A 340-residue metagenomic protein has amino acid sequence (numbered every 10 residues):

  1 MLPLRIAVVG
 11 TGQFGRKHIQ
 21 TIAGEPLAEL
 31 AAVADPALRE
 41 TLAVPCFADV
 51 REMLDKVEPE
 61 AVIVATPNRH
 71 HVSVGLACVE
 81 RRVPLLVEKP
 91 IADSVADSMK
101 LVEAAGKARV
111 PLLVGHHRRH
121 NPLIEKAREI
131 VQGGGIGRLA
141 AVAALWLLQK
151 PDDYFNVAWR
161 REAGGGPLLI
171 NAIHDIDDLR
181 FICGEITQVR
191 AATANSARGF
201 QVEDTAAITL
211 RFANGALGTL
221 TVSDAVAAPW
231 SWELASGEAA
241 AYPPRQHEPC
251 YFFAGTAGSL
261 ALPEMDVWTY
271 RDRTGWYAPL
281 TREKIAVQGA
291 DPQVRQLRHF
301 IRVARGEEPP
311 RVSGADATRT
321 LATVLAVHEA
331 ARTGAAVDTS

Functional and structural regions predicted by a protein language model:
M1, V8, A28, A61-I63 (+3 more regions): C-terminal helix-rich "cap/oligomerization" subdomain common to oxidoreductases
M1-A43: N-terminal Rossmann-like dinucleotide-binding module
L2, P111, R118-L210, G334: Predominantly a Rossmann-like dinucleotide-binding segment in NAD(P)-dependent oxidoreductases
H18, P45-A104: Beta-loop-alpha module in the N-terminal Rossmann-like domain of NAD(P)-dependent dehydrogenases, especially those
A32, A61, A141: Short, Asp-centered acidic motifs that coordinate Mg2+ and/or phosphate in catalytic or ligand-binding sites
V44, R81-V83, A108-V110, A216-L217: A short helix->loop->beta-strand "cap" motif at the edges of active sites that frequently abuts
V64, V87, L112-V114, A143 (+2 more regions): Hydrophobic residues in well-ordered beta-strands that form the structural core
G199-E203, A213-R295: NAD(P)-dinucleotide binding in Rossmann-like oxidoreductases
